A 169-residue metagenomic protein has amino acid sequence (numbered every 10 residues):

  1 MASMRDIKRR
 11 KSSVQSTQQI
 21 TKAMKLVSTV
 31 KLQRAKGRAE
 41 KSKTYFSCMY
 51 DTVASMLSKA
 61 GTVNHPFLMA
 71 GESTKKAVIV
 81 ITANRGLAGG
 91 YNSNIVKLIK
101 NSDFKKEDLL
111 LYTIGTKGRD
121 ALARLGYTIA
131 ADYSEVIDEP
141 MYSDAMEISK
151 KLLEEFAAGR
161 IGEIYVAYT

Functional and structural regions predicted by a protein language model:
A2-T169: Conserved loop-to-helix interface motifs that mediate assembly, gating, or partner/ligand docking in ancient ring
